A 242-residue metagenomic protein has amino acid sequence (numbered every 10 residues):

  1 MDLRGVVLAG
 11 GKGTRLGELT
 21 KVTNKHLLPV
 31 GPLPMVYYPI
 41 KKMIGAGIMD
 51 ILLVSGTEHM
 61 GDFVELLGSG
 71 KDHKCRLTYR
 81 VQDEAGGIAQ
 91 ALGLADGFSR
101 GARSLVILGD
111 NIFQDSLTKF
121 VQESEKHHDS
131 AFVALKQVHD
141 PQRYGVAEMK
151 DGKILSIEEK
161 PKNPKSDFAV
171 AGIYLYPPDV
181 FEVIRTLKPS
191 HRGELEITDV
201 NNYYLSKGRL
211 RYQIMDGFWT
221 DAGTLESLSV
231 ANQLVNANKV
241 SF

Functional and structural regions predicted by a protein language model:
M1-V7, R15, P29, L33-L108 (+3 more regions): Conserved N-terminal catalytic core of the sugar/cofactor nucleotidyltransferase
K21-H26: Short alpha-helical oligomerization interface
L27, A147-M149, Y212: A structural signal for short hydrophobic beta-strand segments in well-ordered beta-sheet cores
P29, E148, L175-P177: Short, well-ordered beta-strand micro-motif
L52, S104, V146, G172-I173 (+1 more regions): A residue-level structural signature of the nucleotidyltransferase/glycosyltransferase Rossmann-like core
R80-Q82, A134, Q213-M215: Conserved beta-strand termini and adjacent loop/short-helix elements that scaffold enzyme active sites in alpha/beta
D115-R143: Conserved donor-nucleotide/metal-binding helix-loop-beta segment in metal-dependent transferases, i.e., the alpha-helix
V121, E125, K153-F242: Catalytic-core segments of class I nucleotidyltransferases/pyrophosphorylases that form NMP-activated intermediates
